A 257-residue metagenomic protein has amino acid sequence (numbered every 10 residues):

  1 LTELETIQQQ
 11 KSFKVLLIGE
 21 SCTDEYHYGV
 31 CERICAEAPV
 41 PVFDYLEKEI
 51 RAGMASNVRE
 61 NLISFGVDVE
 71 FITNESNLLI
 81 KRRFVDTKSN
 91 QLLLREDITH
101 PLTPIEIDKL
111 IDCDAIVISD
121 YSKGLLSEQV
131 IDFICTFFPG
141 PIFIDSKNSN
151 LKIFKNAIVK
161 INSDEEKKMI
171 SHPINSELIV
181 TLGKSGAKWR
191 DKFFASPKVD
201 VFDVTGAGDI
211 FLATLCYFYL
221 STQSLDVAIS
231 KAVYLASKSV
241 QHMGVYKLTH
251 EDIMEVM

Functional and structural regions predicted by a protein language model:
T2-Q9, G183, A187: Core dinuclear metal-dependent hydrolase active-site scaffold
L4-T6, S12-V15, T23-I118, K247-M257: Conserved N-terminal subdomain of the carbohydrate kinase-like
L16, E70-I72, L94, F143 (+3 more regions): Hydrophobic/aromatic beta-strand patches that form the interior of the parallel beta-sheet core in alpha/beta enzyme
E20-S21, Y121, I210: Active-site metal-binding loops of divalent metal-dependent hydrolases
E32-A38, K81-T99, A115-H172, S185-G186: Conserved beta-alpha-beta core of the PfkB/ribokinase-like small-molecule kinase fold
H100, Q129-I142, S146-K155, I170-M257: Conserved phosphate-binding/catalytic region of the ribokinase-like
